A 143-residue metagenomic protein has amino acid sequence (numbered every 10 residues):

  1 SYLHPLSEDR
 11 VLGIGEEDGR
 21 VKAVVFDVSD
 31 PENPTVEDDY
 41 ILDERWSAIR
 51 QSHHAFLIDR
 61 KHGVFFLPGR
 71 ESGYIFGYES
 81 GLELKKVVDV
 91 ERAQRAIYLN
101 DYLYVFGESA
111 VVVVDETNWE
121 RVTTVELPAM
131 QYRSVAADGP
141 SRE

Functional and structural regions predicted by a protein language model:
S1-E143: Feature marking well-ordered beta-strand scaffolds used for ligand recognition
